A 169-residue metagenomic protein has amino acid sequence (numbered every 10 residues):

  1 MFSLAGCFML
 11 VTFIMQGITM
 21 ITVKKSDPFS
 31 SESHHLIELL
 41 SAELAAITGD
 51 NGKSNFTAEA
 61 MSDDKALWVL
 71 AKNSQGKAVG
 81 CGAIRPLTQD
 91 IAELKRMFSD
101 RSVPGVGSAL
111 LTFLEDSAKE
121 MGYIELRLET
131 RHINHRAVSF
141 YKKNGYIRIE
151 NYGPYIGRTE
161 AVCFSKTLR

Functional and structural regions predicted by a protein language model:
F2-S31, R169: Conserved N-terminal entry element of GNAT/NAT acetyltransferase domains
F8-M15, N55-A58, N151: Intrinsically disordered, low-complexity boundary segments flanking structured domains
I21, F29, V69, I124-R127 (+2 more regions): C-terminal "cap" of GNAT-fold acetyltransferases
I21-K95, S99-S102, L111-T112, S117 (+3 more regions): Acetyl-CoA-dependent GNAT
S102-V103, R136: Active-site-proximal flexible loops/turns
A109, F113, H135-R136: Alpha-helical macromolecular-interaction surfaces
